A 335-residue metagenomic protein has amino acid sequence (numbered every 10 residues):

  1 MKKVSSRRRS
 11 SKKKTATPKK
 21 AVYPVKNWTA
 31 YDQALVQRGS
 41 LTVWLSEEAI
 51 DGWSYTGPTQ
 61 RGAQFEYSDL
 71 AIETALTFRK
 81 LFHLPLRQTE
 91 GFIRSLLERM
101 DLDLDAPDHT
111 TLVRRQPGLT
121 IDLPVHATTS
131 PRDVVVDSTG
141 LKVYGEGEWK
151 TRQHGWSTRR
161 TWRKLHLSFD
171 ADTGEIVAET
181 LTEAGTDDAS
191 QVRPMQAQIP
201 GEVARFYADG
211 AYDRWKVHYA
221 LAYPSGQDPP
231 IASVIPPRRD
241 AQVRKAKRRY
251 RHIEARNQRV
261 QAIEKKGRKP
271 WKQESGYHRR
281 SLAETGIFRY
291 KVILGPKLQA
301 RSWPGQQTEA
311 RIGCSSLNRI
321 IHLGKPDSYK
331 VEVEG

Functional and structural regions predicted by a protein language model:
M1, D69-E73, T77-L81, R268-G335: Basic, amphipathic alpha-helical segments enriched in Lys/Arg and hydrophobic/aromatic residues
M1-G62, T74, F78, D103-L104 (+2 more regions): Charged, often Cys/His-bearing segments associated with DNA-binding zinc-finger transcription factors
K2-S11, A16-K20, P24, Y212-K291 (+2 more regions): Helix-centered, glycine/charged polyanion-binding patches within enzymatic domains that contact phosphate-containing
G57-E73, T77, L81-R87, G91 (+7 more regions): Polybasic low-complexity intrinsically disordered regions
S95-L97, Q242-V243: Short secondary-structure capping/turn micro-motifs that flank functional sites
M100-D103, R319: Short arginine-rich
G185, Q242, P296: Flexible, glycine-rich phosphate/dinucleotide-binding loops and adjacent beta-alpha linkers at cofactor/substrate
